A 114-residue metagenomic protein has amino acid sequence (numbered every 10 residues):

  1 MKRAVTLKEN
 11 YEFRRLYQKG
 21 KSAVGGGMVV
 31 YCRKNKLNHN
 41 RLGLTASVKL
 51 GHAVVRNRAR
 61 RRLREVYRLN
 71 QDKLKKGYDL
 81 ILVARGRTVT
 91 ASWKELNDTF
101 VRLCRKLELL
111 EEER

Functional and structural regions predicted by a protein language model:
M1-R114: Positively charged, solvent-exposed patches that mediate nucleic-acid binding
